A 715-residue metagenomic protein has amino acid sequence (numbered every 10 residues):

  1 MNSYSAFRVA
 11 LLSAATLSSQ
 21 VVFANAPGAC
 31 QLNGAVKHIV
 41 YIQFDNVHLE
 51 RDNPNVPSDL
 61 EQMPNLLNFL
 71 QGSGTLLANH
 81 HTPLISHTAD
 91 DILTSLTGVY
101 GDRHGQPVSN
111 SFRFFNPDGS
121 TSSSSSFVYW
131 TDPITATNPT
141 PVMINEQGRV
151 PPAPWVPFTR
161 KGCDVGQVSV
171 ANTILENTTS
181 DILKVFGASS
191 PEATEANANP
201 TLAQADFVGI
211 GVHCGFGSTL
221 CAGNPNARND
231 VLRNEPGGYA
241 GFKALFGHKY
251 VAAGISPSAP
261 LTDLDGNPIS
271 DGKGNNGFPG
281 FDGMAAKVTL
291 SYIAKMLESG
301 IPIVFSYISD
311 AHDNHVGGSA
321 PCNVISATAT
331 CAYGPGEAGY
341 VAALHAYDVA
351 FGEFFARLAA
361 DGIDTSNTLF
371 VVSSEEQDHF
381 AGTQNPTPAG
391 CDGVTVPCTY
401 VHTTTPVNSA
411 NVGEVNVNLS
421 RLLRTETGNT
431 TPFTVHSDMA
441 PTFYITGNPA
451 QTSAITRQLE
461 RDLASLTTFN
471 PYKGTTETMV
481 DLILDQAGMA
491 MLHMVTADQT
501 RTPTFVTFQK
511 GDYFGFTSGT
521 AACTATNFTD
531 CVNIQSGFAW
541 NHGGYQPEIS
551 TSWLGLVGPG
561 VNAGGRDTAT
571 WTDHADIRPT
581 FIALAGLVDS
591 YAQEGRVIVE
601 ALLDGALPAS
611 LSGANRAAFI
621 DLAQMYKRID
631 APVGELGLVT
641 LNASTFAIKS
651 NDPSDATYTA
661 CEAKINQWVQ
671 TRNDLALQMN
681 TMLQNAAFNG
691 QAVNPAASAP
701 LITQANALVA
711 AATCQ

Functional and structural regions predicted by a protein language model:
S18-A24: N-terminal signal peptide c-region/cleavage motif recognized by signal peptidases
Q31, S58-E61, P83, A342-H345 (+5 more regions): A short beta-strand-to-alpha-helix junction
G34-V40, G72-A78, R103, S123-S125 (+4 more regions): Loop/turn elements at helix/coil->beta-strand transitions in domains of secreted/extracellular proteins
A35-L49, L70, S95, I303-I308 (+6 more regions): Beta-strand elements within well-structured catalytic alpha/beta cores of enzymes that handle phosphate/sulfate esters
E50-R103: Short, structured active-site-proximal loop/turn typified by the sulfatase FGly-forming signature C/S-X-P-X-R
I85-D90, T97, R103-P225, G362-T368 (+2 more regions): Secreted, luminal/periplasmic, and some membrane-associated catalytic domains that remodel anionic oxygen-ester
T179-P302, D310, C322, C714: Extended, H/D-rich, highly charged conserved domains that either
I293, L297-Y347: Active-site His/acidic residue clusters
